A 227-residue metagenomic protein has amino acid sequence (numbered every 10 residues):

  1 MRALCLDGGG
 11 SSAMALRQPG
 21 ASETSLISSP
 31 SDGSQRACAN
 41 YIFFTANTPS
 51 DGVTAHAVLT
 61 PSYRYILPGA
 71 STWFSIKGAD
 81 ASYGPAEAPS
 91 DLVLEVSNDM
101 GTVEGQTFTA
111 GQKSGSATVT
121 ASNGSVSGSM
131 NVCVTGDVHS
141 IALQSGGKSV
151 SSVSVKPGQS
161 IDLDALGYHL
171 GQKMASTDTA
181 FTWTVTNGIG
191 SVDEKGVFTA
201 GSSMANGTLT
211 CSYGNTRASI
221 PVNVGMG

Functional and structural regions predicted by a protein language model:
M1, C5, S11-T54, T60: Conserved, well-ordered active-site substructure
R2-L6, A86-S90: Flexible, glycine/charged-enriched surface loops at secondary-structure junctions
R36, F43-W73, S127-D162, Y168-H169 (+1 more regions): Short S/T/G/P-enriched beta-strand
A70-G84, V119, Q159-Q172, L209: Beta-strand-rich structural segments
S90, T177-F181: Solvent-exposed loop segments of extracellular immunoglobulin-like
E95-T107, K148-S152, M174-S176, T184-V197: Low-complexity "stalk/linker" and mucin-like segments enriched in Ser/Thr/Pro/Ala/Gly
V103-A117, D193-T208: Extracellular/luminal low-complexity segments enriched in Ser/Thr/Pro
S122-G124, S212-T216: Beta-strand-rich extracellular modules
